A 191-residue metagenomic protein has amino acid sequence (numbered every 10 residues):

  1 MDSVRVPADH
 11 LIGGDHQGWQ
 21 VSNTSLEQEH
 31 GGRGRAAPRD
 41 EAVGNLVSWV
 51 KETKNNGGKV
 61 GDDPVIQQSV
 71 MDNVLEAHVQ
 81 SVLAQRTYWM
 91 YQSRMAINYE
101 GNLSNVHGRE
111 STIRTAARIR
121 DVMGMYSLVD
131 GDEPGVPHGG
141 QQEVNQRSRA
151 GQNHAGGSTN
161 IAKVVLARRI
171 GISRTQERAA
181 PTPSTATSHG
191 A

Functional and structural regions predicted by a protein language model:
M1-Q80, Q152, R168, A186 (+1 more regions): Glycine-rich beta->alpha junctions and the first turn(s) of the following alpha-helix
R5-V6, G108, T159-N160: Short, glycine-/Ser/Thr-/acidic-enriched flexible segments
H16-A36, M123-A191: Glycine-rich phosphate/cofactor-binding loops in nucleotide/flavin-utilizing enzymes
W19, W49, V82-Q85, G108 (+2 more regions): Tryptophan-centric aromatic hotspots in well-structured domains and transmembrane helices
V21, A42-N45, R86, H107 (+3 more regions): Generic recognition of well-ordered alpha-helical segments
K54-G58, H78-G135: C-terminal helix-coil-helix/basic helical segment that borders enzyme active sites and/or dimer interfaces and provides
P64-N73, I97-R109, S148: Alpha-helical scaffold segments that form or flank carboxylate-/histidine-based iron centers
